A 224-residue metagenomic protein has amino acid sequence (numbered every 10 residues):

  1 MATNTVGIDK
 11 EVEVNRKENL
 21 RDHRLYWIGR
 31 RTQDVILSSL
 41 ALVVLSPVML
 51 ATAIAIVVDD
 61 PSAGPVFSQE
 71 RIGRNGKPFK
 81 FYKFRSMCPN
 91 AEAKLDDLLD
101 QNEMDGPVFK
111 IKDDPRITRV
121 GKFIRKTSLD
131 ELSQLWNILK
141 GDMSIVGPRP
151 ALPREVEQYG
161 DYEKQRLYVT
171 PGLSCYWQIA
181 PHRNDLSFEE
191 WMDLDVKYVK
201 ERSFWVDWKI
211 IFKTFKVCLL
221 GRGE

Functional and structural regions predicted by a protein language model:
M1-R16, G64, L132-E224: Hydrophobic structural segments characteristic of membrane proteins
A2-D9, V66-P115, S174-D193: Short, glycine-rich, amphipathic interfacial segments at transmembrane boundaries or analogous
K17, R21-A91, K209-E224: A hydrophobic, helix-centered structural microdomain
Y26, R30, I117, K126: Active-site alpha-helix of zinc metalloproteases
I28, S46, K112-P115, D130 (+1 more regions): A generic structural signal for residues located within well-ordered alpha-helices of large catalytic or ligand-binding
I124-Q134: Short acidic-aromatic low-complexity motifs
